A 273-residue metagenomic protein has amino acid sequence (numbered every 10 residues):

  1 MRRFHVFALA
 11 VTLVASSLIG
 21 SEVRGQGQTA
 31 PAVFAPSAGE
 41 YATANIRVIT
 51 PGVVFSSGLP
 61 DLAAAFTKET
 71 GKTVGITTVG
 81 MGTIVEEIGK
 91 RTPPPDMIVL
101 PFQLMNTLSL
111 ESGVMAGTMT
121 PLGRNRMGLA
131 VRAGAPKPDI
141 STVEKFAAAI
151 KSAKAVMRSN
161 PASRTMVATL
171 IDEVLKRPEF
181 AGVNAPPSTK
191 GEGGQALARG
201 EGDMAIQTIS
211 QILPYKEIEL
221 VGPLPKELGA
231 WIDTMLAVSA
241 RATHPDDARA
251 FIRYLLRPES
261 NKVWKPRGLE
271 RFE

Functional and structural regions predicted by a protein language model:
M1-L9: Bacterial N-terminal signal peptides that target proteins for export
R2, V14-S16, P93: Intrinsic disorder/low-complexity signature
F4-H5, A15, Q26, G134: Small/flexible residues
A8-L18: Bacterial N-terminal signal peptides
I19-G25: Sec/Tat signal peptide C-region and signal peptidase I cleavage site
Q26-R91, D96, F102-E111, T120-N125 (+1 more regions): Exported/periplasmic ABC-transporter solute-binding proteins
